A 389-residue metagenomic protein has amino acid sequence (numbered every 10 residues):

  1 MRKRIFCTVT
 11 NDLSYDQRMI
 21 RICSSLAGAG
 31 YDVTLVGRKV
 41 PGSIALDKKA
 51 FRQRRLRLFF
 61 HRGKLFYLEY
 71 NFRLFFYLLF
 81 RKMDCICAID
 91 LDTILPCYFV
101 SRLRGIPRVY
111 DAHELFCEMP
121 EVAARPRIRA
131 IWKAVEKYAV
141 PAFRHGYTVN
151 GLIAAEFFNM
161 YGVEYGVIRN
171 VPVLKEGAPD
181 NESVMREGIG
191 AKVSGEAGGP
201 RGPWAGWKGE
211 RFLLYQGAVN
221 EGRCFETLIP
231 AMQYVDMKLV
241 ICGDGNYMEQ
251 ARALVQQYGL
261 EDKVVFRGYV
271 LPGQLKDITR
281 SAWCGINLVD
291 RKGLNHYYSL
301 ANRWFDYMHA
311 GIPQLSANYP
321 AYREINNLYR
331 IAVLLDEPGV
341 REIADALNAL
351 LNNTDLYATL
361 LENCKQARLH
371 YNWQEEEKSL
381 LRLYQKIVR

Functional and structural regions predicted by a protein language model:
M1-P41, H145, P230: N-terminal subdomain of nucleotide-sugar transferases
C7-T8, R201, A205-M232, D236 (+3 more regions): Conserved donor-binding/catalytic core segment of Leloir-type glycosyltransferases
S24, F72-F80, L95, F99-L103 (+3 more regions): Membrane-proximal helix-turn-helix segments that form the acceptor-binding/catalytic region of lipid-linked
G37, R54, K133-V193, V264-R267: Donor nucleotide-sugar binding/catalytic pocket of nucleotide-sugar-dependent glycosyltransferases
C242, E249-D277, C284: Nucleotide-activated donor-binding/catalytic signature segment of Leloir-type glycosyltransferases, i.e., the conserved
T279-Y297, I312: Acidic donor-binding loop of glycosyltransferase active sites
L328-V340, A349-D355: Conserved acidic donor-binding segment of nucleotide-sugar-dependent glycosyltransferases
P338, D355-K386: A charged, aromatic-enriched C-terminal amphipathic alpha-helix characteristic of glycosyltransferases across folds
